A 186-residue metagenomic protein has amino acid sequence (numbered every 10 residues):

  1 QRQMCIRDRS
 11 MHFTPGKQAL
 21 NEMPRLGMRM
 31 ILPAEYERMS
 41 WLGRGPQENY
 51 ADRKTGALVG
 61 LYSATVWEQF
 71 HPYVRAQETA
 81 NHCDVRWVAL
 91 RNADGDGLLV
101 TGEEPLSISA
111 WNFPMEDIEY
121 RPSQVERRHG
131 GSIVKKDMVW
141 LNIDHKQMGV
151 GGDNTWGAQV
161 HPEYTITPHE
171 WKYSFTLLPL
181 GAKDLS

Functional and structural regions predicted by a protein language model:
Q1-Q3, R7-S186: Beta-strand/loop-rich accessory regions of lumenal/periplasmic or secreted enzymes, predominantly carbohydrate-active
